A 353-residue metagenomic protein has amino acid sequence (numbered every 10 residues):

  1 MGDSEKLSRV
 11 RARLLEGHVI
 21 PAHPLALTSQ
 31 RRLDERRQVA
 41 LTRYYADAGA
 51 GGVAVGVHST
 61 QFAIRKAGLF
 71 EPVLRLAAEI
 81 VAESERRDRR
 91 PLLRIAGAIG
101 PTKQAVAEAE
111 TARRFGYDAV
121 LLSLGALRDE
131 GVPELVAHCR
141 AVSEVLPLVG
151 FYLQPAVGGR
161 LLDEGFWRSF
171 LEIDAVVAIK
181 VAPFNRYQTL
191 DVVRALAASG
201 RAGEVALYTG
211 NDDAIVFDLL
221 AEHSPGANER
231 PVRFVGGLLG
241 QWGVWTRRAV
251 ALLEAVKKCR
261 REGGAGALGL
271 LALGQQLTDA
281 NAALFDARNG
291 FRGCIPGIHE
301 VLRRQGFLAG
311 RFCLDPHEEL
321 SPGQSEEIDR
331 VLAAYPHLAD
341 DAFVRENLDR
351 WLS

Functional and structural regions predicted by a protein language model:
G2-V10, I20-P24, A48, R230-S353: C-terminal alpha-helical cap/extension of soluble enzyme domains
G2-W167, H317, D341-L352: Active-site beta->alpha loop and helix N-cap motifs at the rims of alpha/beta catalytic domains
D34-R37, L41, L69, V73 (+13 more regions): General structural feature for long, well-ordered alpha-helical segments within catalytic domains of soluble enzymes
Y45, A77, V81, E85 (+3 more regions): Hydrophobic, Leu/Ile/Phe/Ala-enriched alpha-helical segments that form helix-helix packing faces
V73-L74, R140-A141, F170, A198-G200 (+2 more regions): Short alpha-helix boundary/capping motifs
E144, Q154-C294: Catalytic alpha/beta core domains of metabolic enzymes, predominantly
